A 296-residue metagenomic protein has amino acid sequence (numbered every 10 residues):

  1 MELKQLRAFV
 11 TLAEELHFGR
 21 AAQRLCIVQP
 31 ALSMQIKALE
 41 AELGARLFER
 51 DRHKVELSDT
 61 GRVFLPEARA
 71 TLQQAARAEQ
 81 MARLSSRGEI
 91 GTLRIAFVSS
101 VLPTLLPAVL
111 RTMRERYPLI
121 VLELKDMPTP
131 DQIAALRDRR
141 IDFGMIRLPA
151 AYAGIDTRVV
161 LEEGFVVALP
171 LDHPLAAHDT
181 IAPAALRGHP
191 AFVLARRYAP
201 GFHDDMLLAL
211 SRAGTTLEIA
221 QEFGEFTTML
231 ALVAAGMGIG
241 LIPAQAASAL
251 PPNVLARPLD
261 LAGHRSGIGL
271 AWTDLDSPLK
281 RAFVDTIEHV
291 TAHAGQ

Functional and structural regions predicted by a protein language model:
L12-V28: Short helix-boundary/capping micro-motifs
E40-L57, R62: A short LG(V/I)-centered, amphipathic sequence patch enriched for acidic residue(s) preceding the LG motif
I90-A153, F223: Central regulatory/effector-binding core of bacterial HTH transcription factors
L105, V193, V254-Q296: A late-sequence structural motif
P128-I141, I146-R147, R197-L255: Hydrophobic hinge/microswitch elements
A153-V159, E163-G164, H178, T227-L275: Beta-alpha-beta core module
I155-F165, L169-A191, R281-V284: Flexible hinge/capping segments at coil-to-helix
P190-A213, L279-D285, A294-G295: Secondary-structure junction motif
